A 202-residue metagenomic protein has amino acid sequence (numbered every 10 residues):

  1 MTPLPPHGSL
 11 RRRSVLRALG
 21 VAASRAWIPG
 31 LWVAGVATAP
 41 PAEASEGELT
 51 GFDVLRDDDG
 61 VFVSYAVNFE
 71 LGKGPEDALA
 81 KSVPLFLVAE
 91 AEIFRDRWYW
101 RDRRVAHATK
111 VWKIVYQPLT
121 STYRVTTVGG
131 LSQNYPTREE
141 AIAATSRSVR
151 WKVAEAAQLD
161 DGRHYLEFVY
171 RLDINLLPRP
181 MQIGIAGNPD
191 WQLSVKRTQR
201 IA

Functional and structural regions predicted by a protein language model:
M1-V36: N-terminal secretory signal peptides
S45-L85: N-terminal onset of structured domains
G47-D53, K73, T109-V111, V149-E155: Short structured motifs
R56-V61, Q117-T120, A156-Y165: A short, structured loop/turn motif at beta-sheet edges
A78-T137: Structured domain cores in non-transmembrane regions
P84-E92, S146-N175: Internal, hydrophobic beta-strand segments that form the core of beta-sheet-rich folds
A157-A202: Glycine-rich, aromatic-bearing surface loops/beta-hairpins
